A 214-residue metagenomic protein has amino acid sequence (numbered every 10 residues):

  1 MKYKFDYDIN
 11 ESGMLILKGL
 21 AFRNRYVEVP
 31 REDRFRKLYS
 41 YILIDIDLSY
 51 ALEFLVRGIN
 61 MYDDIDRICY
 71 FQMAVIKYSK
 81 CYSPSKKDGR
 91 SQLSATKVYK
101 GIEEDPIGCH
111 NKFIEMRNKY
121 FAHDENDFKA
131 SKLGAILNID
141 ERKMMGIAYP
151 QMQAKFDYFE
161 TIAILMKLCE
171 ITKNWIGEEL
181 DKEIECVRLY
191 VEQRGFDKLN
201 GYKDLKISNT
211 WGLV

Functional and structural regions predicted by a protein language model:
M1-K112, D127-I136, R142-V214: Amphipathic alpha-helical interface segments
N118-A122: Long, charged low-complexity segments
